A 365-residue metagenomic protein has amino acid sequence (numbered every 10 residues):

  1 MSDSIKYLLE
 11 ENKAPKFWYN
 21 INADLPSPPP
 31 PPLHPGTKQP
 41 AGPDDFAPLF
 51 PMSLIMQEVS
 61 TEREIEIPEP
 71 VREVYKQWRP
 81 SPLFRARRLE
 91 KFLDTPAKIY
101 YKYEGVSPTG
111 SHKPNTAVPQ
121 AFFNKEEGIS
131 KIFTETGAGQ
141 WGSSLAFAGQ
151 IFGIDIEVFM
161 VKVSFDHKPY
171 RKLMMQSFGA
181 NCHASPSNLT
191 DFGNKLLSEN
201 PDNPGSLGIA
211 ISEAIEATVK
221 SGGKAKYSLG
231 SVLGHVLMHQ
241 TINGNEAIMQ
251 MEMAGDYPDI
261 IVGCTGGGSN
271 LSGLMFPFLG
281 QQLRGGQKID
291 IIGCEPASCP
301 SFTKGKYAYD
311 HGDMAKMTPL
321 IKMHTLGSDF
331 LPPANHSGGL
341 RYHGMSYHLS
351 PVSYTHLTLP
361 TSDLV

Functional and structural regions predicted by a protein language model:
Y7-Q39, P43-E127: Positively charged, low-complexity intrinsically disordered leader regions
P28, F152, K168-R171, S185-I211 (+3 more regions): Glycine-rich phosphate/pyrophosphate-binding loop at beta-loop-alpha junctions
A86-L89, A117-N124, L145-A148, A214 (+2 more regions): Buried hydrophobic packing segments
R87-I99, N115, I215-G223, M238-I248 (+1 more regions): Acidic-glycine-rich active-site phosphate/pyrophosphate-binding loop
T116, N124-V163, Y257-L271, I291: A short, small-residue-rich loop immediately preceding and capping a beta-strand
T355-T361: Conserved small/polar residues in nucleotide/adenosyl-binding loops
